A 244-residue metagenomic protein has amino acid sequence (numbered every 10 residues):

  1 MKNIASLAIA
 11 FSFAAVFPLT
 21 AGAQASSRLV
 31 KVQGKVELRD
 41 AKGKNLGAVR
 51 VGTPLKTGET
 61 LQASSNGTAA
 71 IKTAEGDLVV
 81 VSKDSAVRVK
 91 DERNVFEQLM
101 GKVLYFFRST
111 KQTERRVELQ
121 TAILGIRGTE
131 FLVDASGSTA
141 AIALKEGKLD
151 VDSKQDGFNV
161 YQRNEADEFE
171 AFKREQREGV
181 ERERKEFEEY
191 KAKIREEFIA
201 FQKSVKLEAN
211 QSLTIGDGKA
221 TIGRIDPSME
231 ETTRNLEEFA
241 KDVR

Functional and structural regions predicted by a protein language model:
K2-A25, K44-V51, A74, S82-K83 (+2 more regions): C-terminal interaction modules
A23, L55, S65, V81 (+6 more regions): Residues that act as N-cap/strand-start positions at coil-to-secondary-structure junctions
A23-A41: Short N-terminal segments immediately surrounding and downstream of signal-peptide cleavage
S26, E59-T60: Beta-propeller blade-edge signature
G34-V36, N66-T68, T129: Generic short beta-strand segments
R39-K44, R108-S109, A135: Flexible, membrane-facing loop/turn or short amphipathic-helix motifs that contact lipid bilayers or gate lipid-binding
K42-G58, S64-N66, G128: N-terminal post-signal-peptidase region of extra-cytosolic proteins
L61-L124, I142-V151: Short, small-residue-rich packing micro-motifs
